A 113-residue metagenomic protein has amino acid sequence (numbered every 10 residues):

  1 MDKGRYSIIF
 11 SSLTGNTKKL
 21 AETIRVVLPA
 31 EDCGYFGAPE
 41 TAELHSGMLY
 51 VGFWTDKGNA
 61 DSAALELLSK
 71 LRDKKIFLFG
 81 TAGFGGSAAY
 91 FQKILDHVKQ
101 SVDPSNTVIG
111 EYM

Functional and structural regions predicted by a protein language model:
M1-S7, V26-D32, S46-M113: FMN-binding flavodoxin-like domain, especially the glycine-rich phosphate-binding loop
F10: Local sequence-structure signature of Cys/Sec-based thiol-disulfide redox active-site neighborhoods
L13-T14, G83: Short, glycine/serine-rich, charged loops/turns that create anion-binding and catalytic segments at active sites
G15-L20: Short N-terminal binding/cap micro-motifs at the start of the first secondary-structure element
G34-H45: Short acidic low-complexity segments
